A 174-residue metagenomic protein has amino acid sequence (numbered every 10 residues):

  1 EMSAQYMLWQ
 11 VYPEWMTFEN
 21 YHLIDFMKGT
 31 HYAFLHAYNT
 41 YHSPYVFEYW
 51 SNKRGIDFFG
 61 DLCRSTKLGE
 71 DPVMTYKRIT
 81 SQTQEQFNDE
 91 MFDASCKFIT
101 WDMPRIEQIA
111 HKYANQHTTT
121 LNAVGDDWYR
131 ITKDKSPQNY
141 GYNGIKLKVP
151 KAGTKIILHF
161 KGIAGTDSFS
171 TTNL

Functional and structural regions predicted by a protein language model:
E1-K53, D57, C63-F98: Acidic/His/Gly-enriched intrinsically disordered linker/tail segments that often contain short helix/coil "MoRF-like"
L68-L174: Beta/coil-rich, acidic/histidine-enriched accessory regions frequently appended to metallopeptidases
